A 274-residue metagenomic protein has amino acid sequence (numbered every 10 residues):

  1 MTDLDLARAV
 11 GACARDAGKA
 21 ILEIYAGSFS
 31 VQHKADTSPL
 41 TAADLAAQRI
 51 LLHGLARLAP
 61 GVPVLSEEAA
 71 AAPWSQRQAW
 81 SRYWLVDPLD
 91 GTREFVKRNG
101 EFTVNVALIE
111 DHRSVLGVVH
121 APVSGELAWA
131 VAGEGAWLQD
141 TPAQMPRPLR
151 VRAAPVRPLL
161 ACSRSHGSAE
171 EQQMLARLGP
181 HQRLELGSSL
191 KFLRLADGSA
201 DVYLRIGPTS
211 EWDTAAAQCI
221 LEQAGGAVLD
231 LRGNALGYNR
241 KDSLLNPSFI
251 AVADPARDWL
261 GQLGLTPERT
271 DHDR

Functional and structural regions predicted by a protein language model:
M1-A12, Q173-R177, L193-R274: Oxyanion/phosphate-interacting regions
M1-L89, A169, Q173-A176, N234 (+1 more regions): N-terminal subdomain of lithium-sensitive/metallo-dependent phosphomonoesterases centered on the IMPase/IPPase/PAP
I21, D44, L55, T92 (+6 more regions): Residue-level signal for inorganic ion chemistry
A47, V104, K191-F192, A217-Q218: Short, hydrophobic alpha-helical packing/hinge segments within bilobed ligand-binding/sensory domains
W80-P122: Glycine-rich active-site/cofactor-binding loop and its immediate structural neighborhood
V106-L193, R240-R274: Acidic beta-strand-loop-alpha-helix segment within the catalytic core of divalent metal-dependent phosphate-processing
